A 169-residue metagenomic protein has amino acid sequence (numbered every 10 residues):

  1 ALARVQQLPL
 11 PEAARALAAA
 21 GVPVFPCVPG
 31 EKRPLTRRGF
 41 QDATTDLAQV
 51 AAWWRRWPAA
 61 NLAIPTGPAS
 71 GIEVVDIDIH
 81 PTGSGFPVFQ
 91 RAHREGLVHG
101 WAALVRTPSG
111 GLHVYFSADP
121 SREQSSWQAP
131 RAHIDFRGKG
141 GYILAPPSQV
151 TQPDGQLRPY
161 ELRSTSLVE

Functional and structural regions predicted by a protein language model:
A1-G110, D119: Signature for HUH/AEP ssDNA processing cores
P68-F89, F116-E169: DNA replication initiation modules
H113: Histidine-centered active-site/metal-ligand motif
